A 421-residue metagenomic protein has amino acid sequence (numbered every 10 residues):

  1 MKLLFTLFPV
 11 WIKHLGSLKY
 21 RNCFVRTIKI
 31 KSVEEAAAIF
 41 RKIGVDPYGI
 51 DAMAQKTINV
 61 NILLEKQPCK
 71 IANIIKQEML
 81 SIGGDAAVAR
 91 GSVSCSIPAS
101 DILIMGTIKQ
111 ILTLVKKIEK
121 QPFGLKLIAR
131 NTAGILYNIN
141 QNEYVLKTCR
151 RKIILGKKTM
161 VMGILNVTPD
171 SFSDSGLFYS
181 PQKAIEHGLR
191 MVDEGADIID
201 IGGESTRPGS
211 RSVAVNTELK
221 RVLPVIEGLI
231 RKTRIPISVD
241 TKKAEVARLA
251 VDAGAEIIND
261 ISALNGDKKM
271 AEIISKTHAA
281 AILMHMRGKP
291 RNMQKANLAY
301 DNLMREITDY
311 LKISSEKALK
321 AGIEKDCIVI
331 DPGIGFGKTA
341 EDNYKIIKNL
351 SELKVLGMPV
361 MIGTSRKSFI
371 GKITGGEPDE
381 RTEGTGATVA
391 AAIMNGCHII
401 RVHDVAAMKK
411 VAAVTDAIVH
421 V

Functional and structural regions predicted by a protein language model:
L15-L18: Short hydrophobic targeting helices and cationic amphipathic motifs that mediate membrane/organellar targeting
V25-A54, A129-N166, E316, I323 (+1 more regions): N-terminal amphipathic alpha-helix/helix-capping segment at the start of soluble metabolic enzymes
R26-E34, D46, K70, I74-Q77 (+13 more regions): Active-site-adjacent loop and "lid" segments of alpha/beta metabolic enzymes
V33, I39-Q141: N-terminal accessory interaction module
E186-G202: Catalytic domains of carbohydrate-active enzymes, especially glycoside hydrolases
D193, S314-C327: Phosphate/pyrophosphate-binding loops at sites that engage ATP/ADP/AMP, CoA/4′-phosphopantetheine, polyphosphate
